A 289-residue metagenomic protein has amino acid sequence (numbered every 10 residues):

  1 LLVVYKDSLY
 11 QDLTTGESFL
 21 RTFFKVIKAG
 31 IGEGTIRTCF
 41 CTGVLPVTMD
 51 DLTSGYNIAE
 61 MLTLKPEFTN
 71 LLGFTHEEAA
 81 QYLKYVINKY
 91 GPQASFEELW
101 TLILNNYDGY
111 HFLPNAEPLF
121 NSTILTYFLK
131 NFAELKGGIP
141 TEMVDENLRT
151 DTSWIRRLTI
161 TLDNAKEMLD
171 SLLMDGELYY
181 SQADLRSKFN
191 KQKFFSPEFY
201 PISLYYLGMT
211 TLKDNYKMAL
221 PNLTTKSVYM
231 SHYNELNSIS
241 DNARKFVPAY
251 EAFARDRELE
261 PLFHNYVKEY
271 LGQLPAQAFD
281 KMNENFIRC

Functional and structural regions predicted by a protein language model:
L1-L13: Conserved P-loop NTPase "ATPase switch" module shared by AAA+ and STAND
L1-L2, G43-M49, N57, A79 (+3 more regions): An acidic- and aromatic-residue-enriched active-site/binding cleft used to recognize and process polar
L2-Y5, G30, P46-L52, S227: Flexible loop/turn segments at secondary-structure boundaries
D12-R37: Substrate-engagement module of ASCE P-loop NTPases
G34-C39, G43-P46, D50, C289: Nucleic acid-processing catalytic cores of prokaryotic defense/repair systems
T35-T38, A59-E60, P66: Short glycine-/polar-rich loops that comprise or flank the Walker A/P-loop and associated switch/sensor motifs
P46-S54, L62-K130: Amphipathic alpha-helical segments of the small helical/lid subdomains adjacent to P-loop NTPase cores
A59, P118-C289: Extended alpha-helical interface modules used as scaffolds for assembling large macromolecular complexes
